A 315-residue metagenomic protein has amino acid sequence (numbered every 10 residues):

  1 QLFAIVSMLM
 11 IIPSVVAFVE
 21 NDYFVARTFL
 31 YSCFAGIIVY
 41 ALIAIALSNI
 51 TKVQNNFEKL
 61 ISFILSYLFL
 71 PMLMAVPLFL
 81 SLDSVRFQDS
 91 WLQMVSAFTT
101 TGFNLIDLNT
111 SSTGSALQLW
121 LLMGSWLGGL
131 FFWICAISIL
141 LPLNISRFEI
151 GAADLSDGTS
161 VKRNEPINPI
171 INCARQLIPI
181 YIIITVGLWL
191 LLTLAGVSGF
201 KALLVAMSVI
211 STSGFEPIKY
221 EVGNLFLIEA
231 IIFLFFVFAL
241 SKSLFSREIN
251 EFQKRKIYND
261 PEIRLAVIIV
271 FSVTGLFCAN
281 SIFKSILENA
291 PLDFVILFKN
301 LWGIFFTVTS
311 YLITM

Functional and structural regions predicted by a protein language model:
Q1-M315: Membrane-proximal intracellular helices of multi-pass ion channels
